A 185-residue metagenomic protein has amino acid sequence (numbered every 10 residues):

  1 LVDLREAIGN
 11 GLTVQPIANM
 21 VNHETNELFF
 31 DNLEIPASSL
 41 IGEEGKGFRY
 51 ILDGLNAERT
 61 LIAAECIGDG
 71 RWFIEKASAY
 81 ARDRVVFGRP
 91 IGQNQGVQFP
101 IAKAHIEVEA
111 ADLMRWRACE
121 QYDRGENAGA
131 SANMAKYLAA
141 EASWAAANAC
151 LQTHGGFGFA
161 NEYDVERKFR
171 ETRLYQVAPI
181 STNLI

Functional and structural regions predicted by a protein language model:
L1, T13, E27-F29, E34 (+7 more regions): Structured core elements
L1-A79, R89, P179-I185: FAD-binding core of flavoproteins
T25, G45, A57, G96 (+4 more regions): Active-site lining segments that contact anionic ligands and/or coordinate catalytic metals
E43-E44, Q93, R124, N161: Residue-level signature of the cytosolic catalytic core of signaling kinases
L52-D53, H154-I185: Glycine-rich phosphate/cofactor-binding loops in nucleotide/flavin-utilizing enzymes
E65, G96-F99, I106, M134: Alpha-helical coiled-coil segments
I67, R71-I74, I101-A111, R115 (+2 more regions): Alpha-helical transition-metal enzyme core signature, strongest for iron centers
S78-G92, H105-L138, L151-H154: C-terminal helix-coil-helix/basic helical segment that borders enzyme active sites and/or dimer interfaces and provides
